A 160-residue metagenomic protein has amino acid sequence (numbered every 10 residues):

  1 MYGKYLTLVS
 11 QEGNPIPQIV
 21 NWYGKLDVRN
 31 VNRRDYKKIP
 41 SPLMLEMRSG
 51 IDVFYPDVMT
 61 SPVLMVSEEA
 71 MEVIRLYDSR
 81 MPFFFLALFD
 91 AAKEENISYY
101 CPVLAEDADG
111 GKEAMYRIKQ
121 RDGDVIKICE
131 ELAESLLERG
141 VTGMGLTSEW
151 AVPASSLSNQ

Functional and structural regions predicted by a protein language model:
M1-D27: Short, extreme N-terminal segment that most often corresponds to the first beta-strand
Y5, K93-Q160: Acidic, proline/glycine-rich low-complexity IDRs
G13-I19, Y36-P40, D52-M59: Short low-complexity stretches enriched in small and charged residues
K25-G50: Compositionally biased P/S/T/G-rich terminal and signal peptide-adjacent segments that lie outside catalytic cores
D27-V28, R80-F85, G143-T147: Short secondary-structure junctions
M44-I97: Short, well-structured hydrophobic secondary-structure segments
